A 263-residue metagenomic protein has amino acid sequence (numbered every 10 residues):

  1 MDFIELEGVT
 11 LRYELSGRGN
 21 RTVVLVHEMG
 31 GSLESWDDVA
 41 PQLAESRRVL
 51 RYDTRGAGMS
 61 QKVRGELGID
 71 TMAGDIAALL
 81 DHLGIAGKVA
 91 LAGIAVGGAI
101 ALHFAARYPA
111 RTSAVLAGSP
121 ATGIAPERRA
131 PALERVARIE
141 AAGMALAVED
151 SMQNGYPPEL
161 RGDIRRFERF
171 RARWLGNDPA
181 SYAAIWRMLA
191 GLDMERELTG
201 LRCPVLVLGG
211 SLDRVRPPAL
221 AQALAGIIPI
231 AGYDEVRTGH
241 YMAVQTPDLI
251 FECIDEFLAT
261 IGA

Functional and structural regions predicted by a protein language model:
E7-K62: Conserved HGGG/HGGXW glycine-rich cap/lid loop of the alpha/beta-hydrolase fold
D37-A44, L50-A92, V96, E252: Active-site loop/oxyanion-hole signature of alpha/beta-hydrolase fold enzymes
L102-R107, T112-A142: Flexible "cap/lid" loop of the alpha/beta hydrolase fold
P126-A130, A142-T199: Conserved alpha/beta-hydrolase catalytic His-Asp/Glu region
L201, V207-G209: Short beta-strand/loop motif that positions the catalytic acidic residue of the alpha/beta-hydrolase fold
S211-R216: Acidic catalytic loop of the alpha/beta-hydrolase fold
Q222-Y241: Catalytic histidine neighborhood in serine/cysteine hydrolases with alpha/beta-hydrolase-type architecture
T238-F251: Catalytic histidine-centered segment of alpha/beta-hydrolase-like enzymes
